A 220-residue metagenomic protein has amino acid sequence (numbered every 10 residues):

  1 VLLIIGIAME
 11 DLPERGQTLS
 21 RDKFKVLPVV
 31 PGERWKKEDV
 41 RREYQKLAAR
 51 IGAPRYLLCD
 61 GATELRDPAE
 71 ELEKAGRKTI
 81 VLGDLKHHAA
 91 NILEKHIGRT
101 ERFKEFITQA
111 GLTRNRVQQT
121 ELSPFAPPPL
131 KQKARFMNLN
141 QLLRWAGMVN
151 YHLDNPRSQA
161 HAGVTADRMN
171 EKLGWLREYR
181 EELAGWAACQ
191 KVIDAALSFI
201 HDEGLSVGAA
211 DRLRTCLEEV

Functional and structural regions predicted by a protein language model:
V1, A62, A89: Anionic group-transfer/hydrolysis microenvironments
V1-L57, L65-K78, R99, T113 (+2 more regions): RNase H-like nuclease fold core
K36-V40, D84, E181, G185: Intrinsic-disorder/low-complexity, polar/charged segments
G52-R55, C59-E71, T113-V220: Acidic/histidine-rich catalytic cores and adjacent linkers of DNA breakage/strand-transfer/modification proteins
E73-E101, E105: Inter-helix linker motif
I97-Q119: A polyampholytic, Gly/Pro-enriched intrinsically disordered region
